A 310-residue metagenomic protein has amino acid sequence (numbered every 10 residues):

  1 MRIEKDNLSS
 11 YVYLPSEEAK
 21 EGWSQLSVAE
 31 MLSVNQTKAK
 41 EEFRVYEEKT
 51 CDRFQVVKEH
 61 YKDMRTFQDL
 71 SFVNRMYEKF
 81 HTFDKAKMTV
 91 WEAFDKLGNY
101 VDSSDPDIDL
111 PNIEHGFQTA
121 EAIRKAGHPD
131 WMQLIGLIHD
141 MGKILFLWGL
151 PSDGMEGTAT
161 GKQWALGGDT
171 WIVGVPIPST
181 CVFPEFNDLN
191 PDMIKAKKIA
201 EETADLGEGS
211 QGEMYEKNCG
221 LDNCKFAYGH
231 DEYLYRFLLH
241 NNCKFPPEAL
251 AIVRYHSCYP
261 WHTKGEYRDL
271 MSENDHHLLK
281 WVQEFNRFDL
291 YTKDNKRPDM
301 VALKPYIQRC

Functional and structural regions predicted by a protein language model:
M1-M88, E92, N99: Non-catalytic interface/linker regions that flank or bridge core catalytic/transmembrane domains
A39, Y46, R65, T82 (+5 more regions): Sparse, context-dependent recognition of short Cys/His-centered cofactor- or disulfide-binding micro-motifs
K58-Y61, R65-Q68, F80-D84, G98-V101 (+5 more regions): Generic secondary-structure transition motif, activating predominantly at the C-termini of alpha-helices
Y77-E114, M214-L221: Active-site flanking loop/helix segments enriched in acidic
I108-A302: Divalent metal-dependent catalytic cores for phosphoryl transfer on phosphate-bearing substrates
A302-C310: Ser/Thr/Pro-rich, acidic low-complexity intrinsically disordered regulatory segments
